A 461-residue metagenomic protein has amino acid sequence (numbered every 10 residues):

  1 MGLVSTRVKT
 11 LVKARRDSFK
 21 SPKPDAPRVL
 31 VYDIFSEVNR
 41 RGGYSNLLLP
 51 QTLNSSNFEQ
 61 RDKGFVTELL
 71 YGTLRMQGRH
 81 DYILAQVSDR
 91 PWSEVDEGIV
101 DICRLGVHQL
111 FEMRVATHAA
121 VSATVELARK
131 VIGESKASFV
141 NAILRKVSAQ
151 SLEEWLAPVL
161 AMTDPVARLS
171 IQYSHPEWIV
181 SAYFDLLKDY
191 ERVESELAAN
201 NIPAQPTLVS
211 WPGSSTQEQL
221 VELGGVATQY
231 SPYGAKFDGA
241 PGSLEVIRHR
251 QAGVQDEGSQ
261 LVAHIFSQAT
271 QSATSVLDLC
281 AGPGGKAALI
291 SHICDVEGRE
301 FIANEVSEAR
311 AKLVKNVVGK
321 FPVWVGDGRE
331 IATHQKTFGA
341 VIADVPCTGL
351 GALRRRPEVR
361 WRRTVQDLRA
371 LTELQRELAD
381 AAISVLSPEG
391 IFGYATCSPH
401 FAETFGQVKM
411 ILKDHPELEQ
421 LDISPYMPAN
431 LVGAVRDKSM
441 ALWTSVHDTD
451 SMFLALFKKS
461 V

Functional and structural regions predicted by a protein language model:
M1-V461: S-adenosylmethionine
